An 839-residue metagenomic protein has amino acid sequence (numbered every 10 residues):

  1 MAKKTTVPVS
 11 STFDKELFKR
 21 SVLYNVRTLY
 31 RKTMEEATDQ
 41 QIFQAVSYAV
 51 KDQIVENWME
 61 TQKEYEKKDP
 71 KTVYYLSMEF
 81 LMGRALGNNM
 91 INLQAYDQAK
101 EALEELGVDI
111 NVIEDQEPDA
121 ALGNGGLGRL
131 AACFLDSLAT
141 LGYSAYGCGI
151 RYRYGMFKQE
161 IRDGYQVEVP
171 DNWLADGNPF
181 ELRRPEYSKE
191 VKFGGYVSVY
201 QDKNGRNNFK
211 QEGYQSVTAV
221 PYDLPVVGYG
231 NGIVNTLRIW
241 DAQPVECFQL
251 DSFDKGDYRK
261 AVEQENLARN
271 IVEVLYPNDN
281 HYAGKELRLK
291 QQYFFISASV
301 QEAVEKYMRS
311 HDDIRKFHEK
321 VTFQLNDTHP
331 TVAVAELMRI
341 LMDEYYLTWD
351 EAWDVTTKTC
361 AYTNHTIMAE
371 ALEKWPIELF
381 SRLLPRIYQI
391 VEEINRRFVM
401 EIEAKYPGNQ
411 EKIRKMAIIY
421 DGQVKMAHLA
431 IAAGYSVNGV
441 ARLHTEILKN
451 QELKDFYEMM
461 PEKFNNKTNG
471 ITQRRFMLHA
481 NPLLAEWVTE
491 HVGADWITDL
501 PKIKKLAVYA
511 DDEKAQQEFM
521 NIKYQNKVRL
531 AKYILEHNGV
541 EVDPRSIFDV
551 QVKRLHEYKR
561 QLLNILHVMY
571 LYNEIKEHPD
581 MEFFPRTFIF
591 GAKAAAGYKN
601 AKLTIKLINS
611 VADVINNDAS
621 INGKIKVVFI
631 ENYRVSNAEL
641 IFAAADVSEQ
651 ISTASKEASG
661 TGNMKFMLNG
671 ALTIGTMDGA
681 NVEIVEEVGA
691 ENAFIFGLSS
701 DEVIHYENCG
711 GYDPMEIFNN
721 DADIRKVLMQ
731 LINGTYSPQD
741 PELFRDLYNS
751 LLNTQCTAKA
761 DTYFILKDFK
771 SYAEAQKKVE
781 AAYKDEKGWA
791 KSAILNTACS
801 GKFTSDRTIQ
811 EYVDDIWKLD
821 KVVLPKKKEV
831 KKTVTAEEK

Functional and structural regions predicted by a protein language model:
A2-K839: A conserved ligand/cofactor-binding region detector
